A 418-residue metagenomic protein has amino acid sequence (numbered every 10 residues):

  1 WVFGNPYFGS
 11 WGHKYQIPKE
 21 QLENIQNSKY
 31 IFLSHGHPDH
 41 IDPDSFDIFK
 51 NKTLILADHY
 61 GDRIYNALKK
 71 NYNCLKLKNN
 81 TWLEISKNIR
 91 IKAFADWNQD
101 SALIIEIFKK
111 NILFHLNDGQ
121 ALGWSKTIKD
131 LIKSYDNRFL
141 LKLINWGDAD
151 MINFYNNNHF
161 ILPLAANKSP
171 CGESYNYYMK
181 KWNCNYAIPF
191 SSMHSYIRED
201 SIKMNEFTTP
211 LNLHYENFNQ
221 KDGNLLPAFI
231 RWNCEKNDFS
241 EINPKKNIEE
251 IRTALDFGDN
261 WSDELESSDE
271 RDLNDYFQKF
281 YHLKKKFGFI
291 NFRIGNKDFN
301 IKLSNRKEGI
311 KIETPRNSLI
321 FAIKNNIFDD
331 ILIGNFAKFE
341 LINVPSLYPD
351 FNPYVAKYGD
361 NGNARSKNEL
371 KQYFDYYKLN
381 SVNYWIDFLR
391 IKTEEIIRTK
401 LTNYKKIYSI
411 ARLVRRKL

Functional and structural regions predicted by a protein language model:
W1-L33, P43-D44, A121-D136, K311-I312: Pre-active-site segment of Zn-dependent metallo-hydrolases
I17-T81: Active-site HxH/HxHxD metal-binding segment of metal-dependent hydrolases
N24-I25, K92, Q99-S169, E250-F257 (+1 more regions): Mobile, glycine- and charge-enriched loop segments and immediately flanking short secondary-structure elements within
N27-I41, I55-H59, F114-G119, F139-N145 (+5 more regions): Active-site neighborhood of phospho(di)ester-bond hydrolases with catalytic His/Asp-centered motifs
G36-I41, D62-Y65, T81-E84, N98-D100 (+3 more regions): Active-site environment of divalent metal-dependent phosphoester hydrolases
A57-N111, E216: Metallo-beta-lactamase
K126-K221: Cap/insert and terminal regions of metallo-dependent hydrolase folds
W232-L418: Feature captures hydrophobic
